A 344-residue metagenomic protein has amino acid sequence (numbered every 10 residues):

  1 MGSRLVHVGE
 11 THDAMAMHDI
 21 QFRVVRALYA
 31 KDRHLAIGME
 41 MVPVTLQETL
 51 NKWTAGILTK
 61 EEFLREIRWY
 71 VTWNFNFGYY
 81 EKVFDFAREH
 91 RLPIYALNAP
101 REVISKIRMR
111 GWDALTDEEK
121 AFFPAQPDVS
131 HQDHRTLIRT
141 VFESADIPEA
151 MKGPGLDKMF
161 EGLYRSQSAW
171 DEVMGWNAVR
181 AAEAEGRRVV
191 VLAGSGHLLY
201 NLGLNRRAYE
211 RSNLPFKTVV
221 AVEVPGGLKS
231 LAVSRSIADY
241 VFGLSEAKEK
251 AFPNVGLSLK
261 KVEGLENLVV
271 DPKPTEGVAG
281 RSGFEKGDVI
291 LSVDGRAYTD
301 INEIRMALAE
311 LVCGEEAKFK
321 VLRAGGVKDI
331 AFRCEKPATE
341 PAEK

Functional and structural regions predicted by a protein language model:
M1-S3: N- or domain-start disorder-to-order transition segments that initiate the globular core
H7-M15, R68-N74, E161-S168, V191-A193 (+1 more regions): Second-shell loop/turn segments in exported
A14-H18, R23, Y29, H34-A36 (+1 more regions): Membrane-embedded segments
K31, E48-V179, E183: A substrate-binding/cap region within the structured catalytic cores of diverse enzymes
Y200-S245: Extended hydrophobic/aromatic segments used for targeting, binding, or gating
L231-T275, G280, E310, D329-K344: PDZ/PDZ-like peptide-tail recognition elements
A279-I301: Conserved PDZ fold ligand-binding element
E285, L291, M306-K344: PDZ-domain C-terminal substructure recognizer with occasional recognition of PDZ-binding tails
